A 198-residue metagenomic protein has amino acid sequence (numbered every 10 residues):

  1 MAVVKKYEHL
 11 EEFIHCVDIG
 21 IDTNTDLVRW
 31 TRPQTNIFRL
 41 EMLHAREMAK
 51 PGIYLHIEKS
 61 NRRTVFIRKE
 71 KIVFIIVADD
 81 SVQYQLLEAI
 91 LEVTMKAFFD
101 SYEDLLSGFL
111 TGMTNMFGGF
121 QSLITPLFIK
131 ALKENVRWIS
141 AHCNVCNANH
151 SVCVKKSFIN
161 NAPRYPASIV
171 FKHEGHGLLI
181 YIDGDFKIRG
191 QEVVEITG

Functional and structural regions predicted by a protein language model:
M1-E134: Acidic, low-complexity cytosolic segments
I57-E58, A162-Y165: A cross-kingdom feature marking solvent-exposed beta-strand/loop segments within repeated, beta-rich binding/scaffold
I72, R137, V194-G198: Long, contiguous alpha-helical scaffold regions
N135-W138, P166: Flanking scaffold residues of small Cys/His-coordinated metal-binding clusters
S140-C146, H173-E174: Short cysteine-rich clusters marking metal-coordination/redox-active sites
A148-S151: Short functional micro-motifs and their immediate structural scaffolds
V154-N161: Short cysteine/histidine-rich zinc-coordinating motifs and their immediately flanking basic loops
I169-I196: Short metal-binding segments enriched for Cys and/or His
